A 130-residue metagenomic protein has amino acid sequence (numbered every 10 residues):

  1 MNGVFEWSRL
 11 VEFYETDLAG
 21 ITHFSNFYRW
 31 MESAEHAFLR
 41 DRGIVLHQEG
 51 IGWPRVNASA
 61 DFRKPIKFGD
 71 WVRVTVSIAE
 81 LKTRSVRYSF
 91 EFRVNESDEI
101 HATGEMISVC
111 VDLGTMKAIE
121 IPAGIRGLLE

Functional and structural regions predicted by a protein language model:
M1-N57, D112-E130: Hot-dog-fold acyl-thioester-processing enzymes
G3-F5, P65-F68, I78-E130: HotDog/MaoC-like acyl-thioester-processing domains
L10, D61, I107-V109: Residues in well-ordered beta-strands of folded domains
N57-F62, V74-T75: Short structured motifs
